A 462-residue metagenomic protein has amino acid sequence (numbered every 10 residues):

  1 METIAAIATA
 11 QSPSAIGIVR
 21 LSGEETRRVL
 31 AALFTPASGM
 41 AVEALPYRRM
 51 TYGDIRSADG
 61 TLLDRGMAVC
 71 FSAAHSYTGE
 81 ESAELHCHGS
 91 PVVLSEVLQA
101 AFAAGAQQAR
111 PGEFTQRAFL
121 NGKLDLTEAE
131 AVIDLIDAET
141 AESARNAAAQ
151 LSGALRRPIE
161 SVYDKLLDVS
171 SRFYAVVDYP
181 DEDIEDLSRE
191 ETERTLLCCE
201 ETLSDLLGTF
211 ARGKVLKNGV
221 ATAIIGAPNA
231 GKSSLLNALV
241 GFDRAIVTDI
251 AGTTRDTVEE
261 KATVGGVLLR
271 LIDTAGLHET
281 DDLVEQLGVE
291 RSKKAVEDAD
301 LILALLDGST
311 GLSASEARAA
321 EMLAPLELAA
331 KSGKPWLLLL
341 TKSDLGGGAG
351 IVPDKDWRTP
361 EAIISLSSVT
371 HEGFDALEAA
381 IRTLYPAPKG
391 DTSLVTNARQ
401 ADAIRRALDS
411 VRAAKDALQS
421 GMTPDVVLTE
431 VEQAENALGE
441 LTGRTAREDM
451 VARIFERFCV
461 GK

Functional and structural regions predicted by a protein language model:
M1-R145, A149, G153, A329-S332 (+1 more regions): A glycine-rich (often HGG/GG-containing) alpha/beta subdomain
E2-S14, A141-T263, T280-D282, K294 (+1 more regions): C-terminal-of-GTPase-core extension/linker across diverse P-loop GTPases
L21-S22, C87-G89, L239, T274 (+2 more regions): Glycine-rich, N-terminal phosphate-binding loop of Rossmann-like dinucleotide-binding domains
V29, A100, A295-D298, A376 (+1 more regions): Alpha-helical scaffold elements adjacent to nucleotide-binding pockets in ATP/GTP-utilizing enzyme cores
T51-D64, A68-S72, G252-T280, L301: Switch I (G2) and immediately adjacent beta-strands of P-loop GTPase domains
Q107, L268-R270, A362: Conserved beta-strand segments of alpha/beta enzyme cores
L271, L305, L339: Generic enzyme active-site microenvironment
E285-S309: Inter-motif core of Ras-like GTPase G domains
